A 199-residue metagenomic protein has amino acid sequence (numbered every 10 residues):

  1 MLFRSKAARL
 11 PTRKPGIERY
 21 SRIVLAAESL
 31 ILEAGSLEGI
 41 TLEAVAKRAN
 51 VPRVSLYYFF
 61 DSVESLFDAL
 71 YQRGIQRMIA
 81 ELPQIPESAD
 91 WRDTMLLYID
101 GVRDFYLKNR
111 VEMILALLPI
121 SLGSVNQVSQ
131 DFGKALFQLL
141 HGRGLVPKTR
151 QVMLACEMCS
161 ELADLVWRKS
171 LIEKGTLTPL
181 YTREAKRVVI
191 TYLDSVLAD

Functional and structural regions predicted by a protein language model:
M1-G35, A44-R48: Basic, helix-initiating cap at the start of DNA-binding domains
I17-E28, E38-G39, F59-P83, D100: An amphipathic alpha-helix adjacent to DNA-recognition modules
A49-F60: Short hydrophobic/aromatic patch on the recognition helix
L66-G74, A116, V125-V128, F132: Alpha-helical DNA-contacting segments of helix-turn-helix folds
P83-K108: Hydrophobic alpha-helical connector segments
D100, D104, S121-L145, M153-E157 (+2 more regions): Amphipathic alpha-helical packing segments from all-alpha helical-bundle domains
R103-G123, F137, L165-L171: Amphipathic alpha-helical segments used for helix-helix packing
I114, G142-I190, D199: Hydrophobic/aromatic-rich alpha-helical bundle segments in the mid-to-C-terminal region
